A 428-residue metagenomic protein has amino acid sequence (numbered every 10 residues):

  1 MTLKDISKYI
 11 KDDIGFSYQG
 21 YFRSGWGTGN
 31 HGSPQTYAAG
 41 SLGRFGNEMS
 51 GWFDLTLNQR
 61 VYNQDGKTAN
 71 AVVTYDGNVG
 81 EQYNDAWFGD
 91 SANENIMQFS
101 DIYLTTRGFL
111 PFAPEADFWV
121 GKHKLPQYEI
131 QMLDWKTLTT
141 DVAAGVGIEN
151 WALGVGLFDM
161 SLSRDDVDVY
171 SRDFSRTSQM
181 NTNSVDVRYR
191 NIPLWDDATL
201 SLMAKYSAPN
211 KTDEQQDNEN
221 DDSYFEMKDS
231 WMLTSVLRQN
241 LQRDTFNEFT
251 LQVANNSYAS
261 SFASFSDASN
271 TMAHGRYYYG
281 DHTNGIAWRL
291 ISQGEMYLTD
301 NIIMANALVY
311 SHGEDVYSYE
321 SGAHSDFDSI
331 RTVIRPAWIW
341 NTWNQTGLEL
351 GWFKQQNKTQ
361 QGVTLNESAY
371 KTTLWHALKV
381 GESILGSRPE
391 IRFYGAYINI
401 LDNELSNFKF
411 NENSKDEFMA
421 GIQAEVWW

Functional and structural regions predicted by a protein language model:
T2-Y18, N58-A71, F109-D117, A152-D159 (+6 more regions): Short loop/turn motifs that connect adjacent beta-strands in outer-membrane beta-barrel proteins
S24-N30, V61, Y75-E81, K122-P126 (+9 more regions): Transmembrane beta-strands of outer-membrane beta-barrel pores
W26-G51, D90, K409: Surface-exposed strand-loop-strand hairpins of Gram-negative outer-membrane beta-barrel proteins
G40-G43, W87-D90, I130-W135, D168-R176 (+5 more regions): Extracellular loop and loop/strand-boundary signature of outer-membrane beta-barrel proteins
G46-V169, T182-P193, D197-T199, G395-I400: Outer membrane beta-barrel
R190-T359, N366-L374, L378, F418: Detector for outer-membrane/organellar transmembrane beta-barrel domains, recognizing the amphipathic beta-strand
S368-E412: Leucine-rich solenoid repeat modules
L374, S414-W428: Outer-membrane beta-barrel "beta-signal"
